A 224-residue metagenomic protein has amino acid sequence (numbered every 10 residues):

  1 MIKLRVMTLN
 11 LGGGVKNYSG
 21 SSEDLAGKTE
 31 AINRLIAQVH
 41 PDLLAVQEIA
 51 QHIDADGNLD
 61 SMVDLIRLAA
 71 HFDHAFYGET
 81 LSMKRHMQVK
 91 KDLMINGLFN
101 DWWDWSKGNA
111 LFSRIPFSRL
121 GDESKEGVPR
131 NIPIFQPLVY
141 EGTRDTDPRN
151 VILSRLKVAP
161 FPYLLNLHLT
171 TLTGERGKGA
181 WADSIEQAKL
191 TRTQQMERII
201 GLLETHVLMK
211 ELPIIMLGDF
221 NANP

Functional and structural regions predicted by a protein language model:
M1-S106, M196-I200: N-terminal, active-site-proximal structural segment of metallo-dependent hydrolase catalytic domains
K3-S19, G121-E126, L153, F161-T171: Active-site-proximal beta-strand elements of phosphoester/diester hydrolases
T8-T29, Q51, I134-V139, T143 (+1 more regions): Acidic/histidine-rich helix-loop elements that form or flank divalent-metal/phosphate-binding sites at the catalytic
L9, V46-Q47, L167, L217-D219: Active-site flanking residues adjacent to catalytic metal/cofactor-binding acidic residues
Q38-V39, V158-A159, H206-L212: Glycine-rich phosphate-binding loop signature in dinucleotide/nucleotide-binding domains
L65, L172-P224: Metal-dependent phosphoesterases centered on the DNase I-like endonuclease/exonuclease/phosphatase
L68-A70, N100-G121, L156-K157: Conserved beta strand-loop-helix elements of the APE1-like EEP
I115-F161: Active-site catalytic loop in hydrolytic enzyme cores
